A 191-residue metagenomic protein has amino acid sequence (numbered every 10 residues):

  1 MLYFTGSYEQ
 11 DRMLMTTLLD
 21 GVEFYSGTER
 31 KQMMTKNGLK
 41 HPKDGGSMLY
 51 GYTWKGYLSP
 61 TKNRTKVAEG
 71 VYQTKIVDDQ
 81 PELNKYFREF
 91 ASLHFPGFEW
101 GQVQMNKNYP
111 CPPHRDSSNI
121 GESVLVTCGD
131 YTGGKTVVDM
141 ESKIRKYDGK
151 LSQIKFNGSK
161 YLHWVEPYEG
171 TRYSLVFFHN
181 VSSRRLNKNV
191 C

Functional and structural regions predicted by a protein language model:
M1-Q153, S159-C191: Fe(II)/2-oxoglutarate oxygenase catalytic core
